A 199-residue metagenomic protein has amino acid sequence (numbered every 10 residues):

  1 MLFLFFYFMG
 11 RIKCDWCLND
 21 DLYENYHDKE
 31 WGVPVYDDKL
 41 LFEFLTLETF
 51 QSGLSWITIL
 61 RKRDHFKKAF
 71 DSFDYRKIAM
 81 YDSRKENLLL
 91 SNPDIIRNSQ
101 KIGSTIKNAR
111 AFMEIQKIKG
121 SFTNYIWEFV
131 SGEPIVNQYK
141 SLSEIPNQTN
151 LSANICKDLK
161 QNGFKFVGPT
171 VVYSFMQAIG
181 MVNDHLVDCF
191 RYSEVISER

Functional and structural regions predicted by a protein language model:
F5-R199: HhH-family (HhH-GPD) DNA N-glycosylase catalytic core used in base-excision repair
